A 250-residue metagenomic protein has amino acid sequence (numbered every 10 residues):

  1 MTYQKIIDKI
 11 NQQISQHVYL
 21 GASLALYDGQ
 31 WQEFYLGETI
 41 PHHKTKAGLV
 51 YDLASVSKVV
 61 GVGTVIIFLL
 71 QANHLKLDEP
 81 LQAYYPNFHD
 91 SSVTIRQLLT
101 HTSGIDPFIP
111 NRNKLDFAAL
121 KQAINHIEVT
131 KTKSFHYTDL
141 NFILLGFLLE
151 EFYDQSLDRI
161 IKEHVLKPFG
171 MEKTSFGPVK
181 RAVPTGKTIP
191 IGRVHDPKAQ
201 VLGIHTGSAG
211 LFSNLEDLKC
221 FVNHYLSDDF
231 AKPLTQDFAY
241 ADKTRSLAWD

Functional and structural regions predicted by a protein language model:
T2, I6, L53, S57 (+5 more regions): Hydrophobic (often cysteine-bearing) scaffold residues that line and stabilize catalytic clefts of nucleotide/cofactor
Y3-L53, H74-K76: Short, conserved catalytic-motif segment at the N-terminal edge
I14, L70-Q71, Y225-L226: Hydrophobic residues in alpha-helical segments
H17, A72-N73, Y153, F169: Residues at alpha-helix termini
Y19, P41-D139: Active-site-proximal loop and beta-strand segments within enzyme catalytic domains
S91-D250: Short, surface-exposed loop or secondary-structure junction motifs that flank catalytic or metal-binding residues
